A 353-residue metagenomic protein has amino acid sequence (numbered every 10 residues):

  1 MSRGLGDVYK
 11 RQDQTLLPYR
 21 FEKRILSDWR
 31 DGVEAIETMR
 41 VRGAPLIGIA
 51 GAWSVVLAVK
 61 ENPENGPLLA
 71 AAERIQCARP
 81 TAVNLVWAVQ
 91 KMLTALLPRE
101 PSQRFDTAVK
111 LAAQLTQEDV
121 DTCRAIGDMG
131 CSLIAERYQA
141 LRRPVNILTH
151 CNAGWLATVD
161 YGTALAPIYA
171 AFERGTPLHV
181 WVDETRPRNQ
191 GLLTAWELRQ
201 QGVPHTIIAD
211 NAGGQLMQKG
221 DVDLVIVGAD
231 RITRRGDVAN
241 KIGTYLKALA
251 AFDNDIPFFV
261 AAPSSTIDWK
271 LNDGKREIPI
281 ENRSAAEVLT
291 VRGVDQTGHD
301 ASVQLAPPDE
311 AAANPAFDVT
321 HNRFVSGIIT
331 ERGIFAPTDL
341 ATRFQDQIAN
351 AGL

Functional and structural regions predicted by a protein language model:
M1-L5, Y9: Single conserved hydrophobic/aromatic residue that forms the stacking wall/gate of nucleotide- or nucleobase-binding
T15-P18, D28-E37, V109-A113, N146-H150 (+2 more regions): Glycine/charged-rich beta-loop-alpha catalytic/anionic-binding loops adjacent to active sites
L16-G32, E61-P80, N84-A113, Q117 (+5 more regions): PLP-dependent amino-acid enzyme catalytic core
K23-D28, G154-T158, R234-A239: Short, glycine-rich nucleotide/cofactor-binding loops
R24-R40, V145-T149, G298-A311: Short, hydrophobic/aliphatic alpha-helical segments
E34-V41, I47, L246-L249: Small-aliphatic-rich amphipathic alpha-helix that forms the alpha element of a beta-alpha
R40-I208: N-terminal active-site beta-alpha-beta segment that forms phosphate/nucleotide-binding and substrate-recognition loops
P177-L178, D183-L353: Conserved phosphate- and dinucleotide-binding cores of soluble alpha/beta proteins, encompassing both enzyme active
